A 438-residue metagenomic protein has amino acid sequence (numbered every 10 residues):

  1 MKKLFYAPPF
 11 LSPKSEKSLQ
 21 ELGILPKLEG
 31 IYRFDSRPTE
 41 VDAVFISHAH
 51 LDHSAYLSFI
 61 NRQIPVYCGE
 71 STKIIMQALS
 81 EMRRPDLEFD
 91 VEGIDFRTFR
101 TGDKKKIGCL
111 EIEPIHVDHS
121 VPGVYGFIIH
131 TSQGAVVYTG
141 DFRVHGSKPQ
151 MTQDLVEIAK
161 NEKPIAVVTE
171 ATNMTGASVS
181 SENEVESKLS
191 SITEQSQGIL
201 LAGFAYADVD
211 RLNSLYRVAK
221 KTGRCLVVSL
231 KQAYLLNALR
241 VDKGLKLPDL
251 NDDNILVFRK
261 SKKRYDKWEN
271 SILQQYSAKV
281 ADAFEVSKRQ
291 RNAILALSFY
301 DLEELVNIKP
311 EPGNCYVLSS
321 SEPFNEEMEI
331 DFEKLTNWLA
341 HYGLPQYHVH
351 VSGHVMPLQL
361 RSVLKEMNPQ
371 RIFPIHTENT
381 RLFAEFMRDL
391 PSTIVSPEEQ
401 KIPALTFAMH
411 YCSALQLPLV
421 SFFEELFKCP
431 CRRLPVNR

Functional and structural regions predicted by a protein language model:
M1-A43, D52-D210, S214, K220 (+2 more regions): His/Asp/Glu-rich metal-coordinating catalytic cores of metallo-dependent phosphodiesterases/hydrolases acting on
I46, S178, L201-A205, V349-G353 (+1 more regions): Glycine- and other small-residue-rich loops at beta-strand/loop junctions that grip anionic moieties
H50-H53, D118-P122, V144-H145, A205-L212 (+4 more regions): Gly/Ser/Thr-rich loops at beta-strand to alpha-helix junctions that form or flank small-molecule/cofactor-binding
F96-T101, L256-K260, V395-S396: Short acidic-hydrophobic, aromatic-tinged amphipathic segments that line or gate anion-handling sites
S178-P312, V317: Hard-cation-handling environments
R217, K221, K262-F423, R438: C-terminal regulatory/interaction regions
R433-N437: Repetitive helical segments and hydrophobic/amphipathic motifs
